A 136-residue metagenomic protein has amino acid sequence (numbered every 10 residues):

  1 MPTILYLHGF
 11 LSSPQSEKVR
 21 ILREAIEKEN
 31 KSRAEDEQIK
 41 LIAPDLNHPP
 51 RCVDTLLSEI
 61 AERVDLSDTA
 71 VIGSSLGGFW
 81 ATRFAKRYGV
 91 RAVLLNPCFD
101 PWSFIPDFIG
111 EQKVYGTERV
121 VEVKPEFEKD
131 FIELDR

Functional and structural regions predicted by a protein language model:
P2-D65: Active-site catalytic motif of lipid deacylating hydrolases and related acyltransferases
T3, D68-A70, R91: Structural motif
L11, L76, F99: Short, glycine/serine-rich, charged loops/turns that create anion-binding and catalytic segments at active sites
S16-E17, V53, W80-R83, F104: Short glycine-/acidic-enriched loop or helix-start segments at secondary-structure transitions that form or flank
D54-E59, F79, K129-R136: A generic local structural motif
I72-A81: Gly/Ala-rich beta-loop-alpha elbow adjacent to hydrolase catalytic centers
F84-Y88: Aromatic pocket-lining residues of Rossmann-like dinucleotide-binding sites
V90-R136: The alpha/beta-hydrolase serine catalytic core
